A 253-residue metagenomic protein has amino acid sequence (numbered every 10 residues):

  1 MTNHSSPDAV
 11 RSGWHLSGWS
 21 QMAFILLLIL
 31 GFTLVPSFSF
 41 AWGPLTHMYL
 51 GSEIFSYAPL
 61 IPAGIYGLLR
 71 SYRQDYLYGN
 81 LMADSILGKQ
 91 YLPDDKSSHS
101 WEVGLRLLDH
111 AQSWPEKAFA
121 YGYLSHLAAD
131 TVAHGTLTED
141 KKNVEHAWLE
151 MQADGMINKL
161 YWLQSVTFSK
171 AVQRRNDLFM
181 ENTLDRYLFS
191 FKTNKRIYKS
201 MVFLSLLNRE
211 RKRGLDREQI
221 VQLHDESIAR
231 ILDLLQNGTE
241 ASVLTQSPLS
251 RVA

Functional and structural regions predicted by a protein language model:
N3-A9, S17-G122, A128-A253: N-terminal leader/auxiliary helical segments
